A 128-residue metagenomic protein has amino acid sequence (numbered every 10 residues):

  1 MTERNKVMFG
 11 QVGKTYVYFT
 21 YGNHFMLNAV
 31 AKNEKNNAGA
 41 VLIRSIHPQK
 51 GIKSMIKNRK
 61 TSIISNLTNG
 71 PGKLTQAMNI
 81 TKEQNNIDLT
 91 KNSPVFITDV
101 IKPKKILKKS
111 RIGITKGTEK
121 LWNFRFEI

Functional and structural regions predicted by a protein language model:
M1-I128: Conserved, well-structured core segments that form or line functional sites
